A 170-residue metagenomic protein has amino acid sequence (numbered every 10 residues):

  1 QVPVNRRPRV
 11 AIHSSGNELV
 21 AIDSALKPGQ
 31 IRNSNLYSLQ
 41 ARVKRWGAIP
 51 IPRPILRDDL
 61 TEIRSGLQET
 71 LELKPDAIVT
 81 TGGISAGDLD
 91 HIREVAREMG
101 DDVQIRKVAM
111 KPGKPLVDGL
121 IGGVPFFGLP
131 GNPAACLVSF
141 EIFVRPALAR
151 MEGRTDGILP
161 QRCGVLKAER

Functional and structural regions predicted by a protein language model:
Q1-R57, Q68-E69: Short, glycine/charged-enriched hinge/interface segments at domain edges or termini
Q1-V4, Q30, L67-Q68, R106 (+2 more regions): A generic local secondary-structure boundary/capping motif
V2-R6, K44-R45, E69-E72, A109-M110 (+2 more regions): Solvent-exposed alpha-helices and their adjacent loops that cap or buttress functional pockets in soluble metabolic
N17-E18, G83-A86, G131: Short glycine-rich anion-binding loops that position phosphate/pyrophosphate groups of nucleotides and phosphorylated
A21-I22, A86-D90, C136-L137: Short glycine/serine/threonine-rich phosphate/pyrophosphate-binding segments that cradle anionic phosphate groups
Q30-L36, R57-I63, R106-P115: A general structural motif
Q40-M99: N-terminal small/polar loop signature for handling phosphorylated ligands or for N-terminal nucleophile
V95-R170: Flexible glycine/proline-rich
